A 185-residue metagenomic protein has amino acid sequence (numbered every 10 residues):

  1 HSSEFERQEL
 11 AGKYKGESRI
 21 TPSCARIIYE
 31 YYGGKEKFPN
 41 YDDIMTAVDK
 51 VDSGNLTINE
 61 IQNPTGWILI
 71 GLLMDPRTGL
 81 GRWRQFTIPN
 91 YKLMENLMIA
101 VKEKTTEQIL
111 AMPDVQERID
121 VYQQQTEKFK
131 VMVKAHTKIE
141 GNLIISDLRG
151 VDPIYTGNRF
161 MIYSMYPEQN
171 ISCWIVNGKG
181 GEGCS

Functional and structural regions predicted by a protein language model:
H1-R84, I119-V131, K138-S185: Replace "Mg2+/Mn2+-dependent" with "divalent metal-dependent
P76-R77, G81-Q116: Long, charge-rich alpha-helical interaction segments
T105-Q108, M132-T137: A broad, low-specificity signal for short, low-complexity segments enriched in glycine/proline and polar/charged
